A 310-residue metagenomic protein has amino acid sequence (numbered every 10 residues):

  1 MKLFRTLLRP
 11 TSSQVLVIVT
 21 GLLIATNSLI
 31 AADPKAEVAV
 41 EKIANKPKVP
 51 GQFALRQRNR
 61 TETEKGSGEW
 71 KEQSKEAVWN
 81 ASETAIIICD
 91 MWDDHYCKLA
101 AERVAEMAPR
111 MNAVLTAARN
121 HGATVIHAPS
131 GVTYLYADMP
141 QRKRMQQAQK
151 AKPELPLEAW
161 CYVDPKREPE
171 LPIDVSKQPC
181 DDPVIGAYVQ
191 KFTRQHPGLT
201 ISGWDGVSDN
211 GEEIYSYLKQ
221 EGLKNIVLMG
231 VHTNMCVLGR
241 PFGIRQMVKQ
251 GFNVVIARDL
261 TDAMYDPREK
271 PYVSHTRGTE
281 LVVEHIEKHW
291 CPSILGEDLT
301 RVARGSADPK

Functional and structural regions predicted by a protein language model:
M1-P10: N-terminal secretory signal peptides that target proteins for export/translocation
S13-N27: Bacterial N-terminal signal peptides
A25-E37: Bacterial Sec-dependent signal peptides at the C-terminal "C-region" and cleavage site
P34-A85, E102-V104, A113-T116, N120-G122 (+2 more regions): Active-site-adjacent betaalpha module
T84-L99: Acidic/histidine-rich, surface-exposed loop or edge segments in extracytoplasmic proteins
M91, H127-S130, R258: A cross-domain feature marking catalytic cores of carbohydrate-active enzymes and several ubiquitous metabolic/repair
M107: Aromatic/His-enriched, Gly/Pro-containing loop or helix-boundary segments that lie immediately adjacent to catalytic
R110: Short catalytic helix/loop segments, enriched in acidic residues and glycine and frequently bearing histidine
